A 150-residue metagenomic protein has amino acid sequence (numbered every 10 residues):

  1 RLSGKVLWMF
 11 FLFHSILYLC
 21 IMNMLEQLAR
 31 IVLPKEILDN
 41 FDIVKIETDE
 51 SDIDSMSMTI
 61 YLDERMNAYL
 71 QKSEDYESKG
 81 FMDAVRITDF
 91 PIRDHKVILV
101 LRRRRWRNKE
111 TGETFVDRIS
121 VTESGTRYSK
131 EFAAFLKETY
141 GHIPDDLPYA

Functional and structural regions predicted by a protein language model:
S15, I21-N67: N-terminal alpha-helical interaction blocks
C20-Q27, L70-D75, T114-F115: Generic detector of short, locally flexible boundary/turn motifs and exposed helical patches
T59-R107: N-terminal juxtadomain amphipathic helix that follows a signal peptide/anchor or precedes a small N-terminal auxiliary
R86-A150: Short, positively charged, Gly/Tyr-enriched micro-motifs that form contact patches at catalytic or ligand/partner
